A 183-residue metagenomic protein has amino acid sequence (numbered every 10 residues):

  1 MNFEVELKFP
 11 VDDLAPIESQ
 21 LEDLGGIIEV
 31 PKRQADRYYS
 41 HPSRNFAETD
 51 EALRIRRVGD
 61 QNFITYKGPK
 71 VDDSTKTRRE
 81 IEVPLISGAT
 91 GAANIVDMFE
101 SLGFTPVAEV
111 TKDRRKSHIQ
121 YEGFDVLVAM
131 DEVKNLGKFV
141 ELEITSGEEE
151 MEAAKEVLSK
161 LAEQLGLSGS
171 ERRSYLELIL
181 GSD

Functional and structural regions predicted by a protein language model:
V5-F9, I81, L142: A structural signal for short, well-ordered beta-strand segments
K8, A52-R56, T65-P69, V128-V133 (+2 more regions): A structural feature that tracks compact, well-ordered secondary-structure segments with a strong bias toward
D12, P16-R33, N45-A47, R54-K116 (+1 more regions): Charged surface patches that recognize polyanionic ligands
D36-R37, S43, T105-K134: Intrinsic, low-complexity N-terminal interaction/targeting segments
R44-A52, I179-D183: Short, low-order "capping/linker" segments at domain edges
K76-E80, L136-E141: Glycine-rich, often proline-containing surface loops adjacent to acidic residues and nearby aromatics that form
G147-S174: Mixed-charge, glycine-accented linear interaction segment located at domain edges/termini
